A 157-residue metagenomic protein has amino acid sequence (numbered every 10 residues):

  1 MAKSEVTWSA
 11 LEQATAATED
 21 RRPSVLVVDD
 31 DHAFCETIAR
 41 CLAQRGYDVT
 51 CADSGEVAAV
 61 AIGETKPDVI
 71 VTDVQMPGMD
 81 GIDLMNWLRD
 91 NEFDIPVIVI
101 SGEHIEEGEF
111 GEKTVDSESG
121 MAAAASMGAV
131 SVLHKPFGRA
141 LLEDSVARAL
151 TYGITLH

Functional and structural regions predicted by a protein language model:
M1-S24, A140-H157: Non-catalytic signal-transmission and effector/linker regions of two-component phosphorelay proteins
D29, D73, S101: Active-site residues of response regulator receiver
E36-R40, Q44: Charged docking surfaces used in two-component/phosphorelay signaling
D53-V57, D80-D83: Acidic catalytic/metal-coordinating carboxylates
V60, I82-D94: Short amphipathic alpha-helix used as the core "switch/output" element in two-component signaling
T65-V71: Active-site beta3 strand of CheY-like receiver
M76: Receiver (REC) domain active-site loop signature in two-component systems and cognate sites in sensor histidine kinases
D83, H104-S131, A140, D144: Alpha4 helix (beta4-alpha4-beta5 surface) of REC/receiver domains from two-component response regulators
